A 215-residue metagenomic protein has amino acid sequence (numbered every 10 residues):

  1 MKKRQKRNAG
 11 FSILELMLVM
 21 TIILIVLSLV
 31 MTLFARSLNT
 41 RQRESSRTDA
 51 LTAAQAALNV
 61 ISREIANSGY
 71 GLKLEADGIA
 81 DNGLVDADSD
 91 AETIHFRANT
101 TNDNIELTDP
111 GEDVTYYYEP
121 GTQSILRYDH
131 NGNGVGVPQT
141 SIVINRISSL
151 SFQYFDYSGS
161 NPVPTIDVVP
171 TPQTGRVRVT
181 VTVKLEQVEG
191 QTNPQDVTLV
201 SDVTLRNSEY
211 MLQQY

Functional and structural regions predicted by a protein language model:
K2-R4, N8-Y70, Q214: Aliphatic-rich helix starts adjacent to a transmembrane/signal segment
S46, V137, S141-Y215: Short linear sequence signals and composition-biased patches located at protein termini or domain-edge surfaces
A50, A54, Y116, P170-P172: Aromatic-acidic/polar surface patches that form glycan- and anion
L51, I65-R97: Short, glycine/small-hydrophobic-rich surface segments
L51, Q55, V85-D86, S141 (+1 more regions): Short, conserved loop/turn and helix-capping segments at secondary-structure boundaries that abut family-defining
A56-A80, S141-V163: Generic detector of solvent-exposed, compositionally biased contiguous segments
A87-P164, P194, Y215: Type IV pilin-like appendage domain
